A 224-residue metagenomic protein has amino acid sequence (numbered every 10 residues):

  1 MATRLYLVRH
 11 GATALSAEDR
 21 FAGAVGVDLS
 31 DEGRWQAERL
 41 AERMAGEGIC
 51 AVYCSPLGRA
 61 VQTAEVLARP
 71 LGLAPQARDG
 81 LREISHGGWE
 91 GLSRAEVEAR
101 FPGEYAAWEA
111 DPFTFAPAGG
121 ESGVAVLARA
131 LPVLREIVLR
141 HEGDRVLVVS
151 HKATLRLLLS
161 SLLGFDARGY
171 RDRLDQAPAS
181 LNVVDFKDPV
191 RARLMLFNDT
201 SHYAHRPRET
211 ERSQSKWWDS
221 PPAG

Functional and structural regions predicted by a protein language model:
M1-T3, L73, I84-E98, L139 (+2 more regions): Acidic, low-complexity terminal tails and accessory targeting/binding regions of phosphate-metabolizing enzymes
Y6, A12-L67, A116-L131: Loop-to-helix element that buttresses phosphate recognition and phosphoryl-transfer chemistry
T13, T154-L155: Short active-site segment of divalent metal-dependent hydrolases/proteases that encodes the spacing between
E38-Y105, A223-G224: Phosphate-coordination/substrate-recognition cap region in phosphate-metabolizing enzymes
M44-G48, I137-D144: Glycine-rich phosphate-binding loop signature in dinucleotide/nucleotide-binding domains
E104-A125, W218-P222: Short glycine/proline- and acidic residue-enriched helix-loop micro-motifs that form flexible lids or anion-recognition
H151: Short basic (Lys/Arg) and small-residue
